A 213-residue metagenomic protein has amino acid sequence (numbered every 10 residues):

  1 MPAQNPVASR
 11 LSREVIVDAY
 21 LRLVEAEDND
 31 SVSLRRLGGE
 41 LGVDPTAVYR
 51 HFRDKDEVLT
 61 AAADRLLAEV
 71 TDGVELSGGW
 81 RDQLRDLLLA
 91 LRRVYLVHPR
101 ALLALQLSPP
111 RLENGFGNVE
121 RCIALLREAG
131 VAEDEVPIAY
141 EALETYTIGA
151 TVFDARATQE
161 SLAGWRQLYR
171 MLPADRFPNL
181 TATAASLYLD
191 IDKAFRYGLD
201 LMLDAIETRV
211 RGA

Functional and structural regions predicted by a protein language model:
M1, E128, R156-A213: C-terminal peripheral helix-coil segments that are non-catalytic and often amphipathic
M1-R36, E40-V43, R53-T60: Basic, helix-initiating cap at the start of DNA-binding domains
E14-R22, A26-E27, E57-G73, D82-A90 (+1 more regions): Alpha-helical structural segments
H51-F52, A139: Residues in the recognition helix of alpha-helical DNA-binding motifs
D72-G115, E133-V136: Hydrophobic alpha-helical connector segments
G130-A142: All-alpha amphipathic helical-bundle segments outside canonical DNA-binding/catalytic cores that form hydrophobic
